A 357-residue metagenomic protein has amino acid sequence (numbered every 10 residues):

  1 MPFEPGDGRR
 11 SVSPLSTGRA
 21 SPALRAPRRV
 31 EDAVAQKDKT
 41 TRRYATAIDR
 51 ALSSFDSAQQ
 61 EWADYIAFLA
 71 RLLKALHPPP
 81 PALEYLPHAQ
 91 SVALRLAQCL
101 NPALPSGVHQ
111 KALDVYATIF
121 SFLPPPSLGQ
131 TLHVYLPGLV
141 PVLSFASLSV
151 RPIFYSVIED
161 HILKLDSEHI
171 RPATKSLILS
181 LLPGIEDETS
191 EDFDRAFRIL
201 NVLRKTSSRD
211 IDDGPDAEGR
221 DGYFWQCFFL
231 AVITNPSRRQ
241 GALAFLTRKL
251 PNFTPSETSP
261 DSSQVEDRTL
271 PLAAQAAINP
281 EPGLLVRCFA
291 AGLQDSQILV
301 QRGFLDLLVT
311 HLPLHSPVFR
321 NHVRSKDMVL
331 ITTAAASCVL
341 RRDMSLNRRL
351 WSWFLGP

Functional and structural regions predicted by a protein language model:
M1-Y44: Fungal intrinsically disordered, low-complexity serine/threonine- and proline-rich regulatory regions
G18-R29, F55-P79, A89-L96, L104-F120 (+8 more regions): HEAT-repeat alpha-solenoid elements in large eukaryotic scaffold proteins
D32-K39, I48-Q60: Short domain-edge segments at the starts or junctions of modular domains/repeats that frequently include the first
T40-A51, Y85-A97, P124-L139, I170-L179 (+5 more regions): Core helices of alpha-solenoid repeat scaffolds
P81-L83, F122-S127, K164-H169, R209-D213 (+2 more regions): Alpha-solenoid ARM/HEAT helical repeat scaffolds used for protein-protein interactions
A290, A335-V339: Glycine-rich flexible loop motifs, especially short His-Gly-Gly/GGXG/HXGH segments used as catalytic or interaction
S296-F304: Conserved tryptophan-centered aromatic signature that marks the ligand-binding surface of SH3 and related Trp-rich
